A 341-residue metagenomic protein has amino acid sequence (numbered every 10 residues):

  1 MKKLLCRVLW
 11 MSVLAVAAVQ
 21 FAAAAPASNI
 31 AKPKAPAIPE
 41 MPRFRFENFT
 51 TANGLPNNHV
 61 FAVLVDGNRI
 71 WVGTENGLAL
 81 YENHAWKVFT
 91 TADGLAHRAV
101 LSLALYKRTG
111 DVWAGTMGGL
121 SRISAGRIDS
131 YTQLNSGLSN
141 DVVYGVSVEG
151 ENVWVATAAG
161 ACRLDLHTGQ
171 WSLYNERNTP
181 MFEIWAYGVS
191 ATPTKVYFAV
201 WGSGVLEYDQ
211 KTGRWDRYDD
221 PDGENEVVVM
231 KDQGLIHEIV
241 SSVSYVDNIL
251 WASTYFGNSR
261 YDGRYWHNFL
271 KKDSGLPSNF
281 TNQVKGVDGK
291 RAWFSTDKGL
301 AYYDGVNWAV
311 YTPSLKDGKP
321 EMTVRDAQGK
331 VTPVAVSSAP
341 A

Functional and structural regions predicted by a protein language model:
K3-R7, S12, A23-A341: Carboxylate-rich, polar loop motifs that coordinate divalent cations or form catalytic acidic clusters
V16-F21: Hydrophobic membrane-targeting alpha-helices
